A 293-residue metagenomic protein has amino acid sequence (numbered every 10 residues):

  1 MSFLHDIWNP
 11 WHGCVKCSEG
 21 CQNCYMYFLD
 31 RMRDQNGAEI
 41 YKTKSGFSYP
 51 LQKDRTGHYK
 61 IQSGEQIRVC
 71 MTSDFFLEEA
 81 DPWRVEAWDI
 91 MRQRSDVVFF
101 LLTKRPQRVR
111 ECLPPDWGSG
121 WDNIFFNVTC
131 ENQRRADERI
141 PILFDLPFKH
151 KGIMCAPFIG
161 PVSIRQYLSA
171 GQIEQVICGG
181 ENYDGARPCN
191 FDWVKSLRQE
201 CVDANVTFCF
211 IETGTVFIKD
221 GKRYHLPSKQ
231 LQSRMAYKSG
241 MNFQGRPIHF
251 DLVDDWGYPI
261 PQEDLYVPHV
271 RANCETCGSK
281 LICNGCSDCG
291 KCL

Functional and structural regions predicted by a protein language model:
S2-I124, Q133, V162-I173, C289-L293: Conserved Radical SAM active-site core
F3-H12, R33, R165-L293: Auxiliary Fe-S-binding modules of radical SAM enzymes
C21, V69, L101, L143 (+3 more regions): Conserved, mostly hydrophobic/aromatic
M71, L101-R105, V128-C130, C155-P157 (+2 more regions): A cross-domain feature marking catalytic cores of carbohydrate-active enzymes and several ubiquitous metabolic/repair
W83-I90, R139-I142, W193-L197: A general structural detector for well-ordered alpha-helical segments in enzyme core domains, enriched
R92-S95, P147, K195, V202: Anion (oxyanion) recognition and catalysis
R105-R108, A136, R187-V194: Active-site-adjacent beta->alpha loops and helix N-cap segments on the catalytic face of soluble alpha/beta enzymes
V128-N132, F144-Q175, G180: Histidine/lysine/aspartate-rich catalytic loop segments that bind and position anionic ligands
